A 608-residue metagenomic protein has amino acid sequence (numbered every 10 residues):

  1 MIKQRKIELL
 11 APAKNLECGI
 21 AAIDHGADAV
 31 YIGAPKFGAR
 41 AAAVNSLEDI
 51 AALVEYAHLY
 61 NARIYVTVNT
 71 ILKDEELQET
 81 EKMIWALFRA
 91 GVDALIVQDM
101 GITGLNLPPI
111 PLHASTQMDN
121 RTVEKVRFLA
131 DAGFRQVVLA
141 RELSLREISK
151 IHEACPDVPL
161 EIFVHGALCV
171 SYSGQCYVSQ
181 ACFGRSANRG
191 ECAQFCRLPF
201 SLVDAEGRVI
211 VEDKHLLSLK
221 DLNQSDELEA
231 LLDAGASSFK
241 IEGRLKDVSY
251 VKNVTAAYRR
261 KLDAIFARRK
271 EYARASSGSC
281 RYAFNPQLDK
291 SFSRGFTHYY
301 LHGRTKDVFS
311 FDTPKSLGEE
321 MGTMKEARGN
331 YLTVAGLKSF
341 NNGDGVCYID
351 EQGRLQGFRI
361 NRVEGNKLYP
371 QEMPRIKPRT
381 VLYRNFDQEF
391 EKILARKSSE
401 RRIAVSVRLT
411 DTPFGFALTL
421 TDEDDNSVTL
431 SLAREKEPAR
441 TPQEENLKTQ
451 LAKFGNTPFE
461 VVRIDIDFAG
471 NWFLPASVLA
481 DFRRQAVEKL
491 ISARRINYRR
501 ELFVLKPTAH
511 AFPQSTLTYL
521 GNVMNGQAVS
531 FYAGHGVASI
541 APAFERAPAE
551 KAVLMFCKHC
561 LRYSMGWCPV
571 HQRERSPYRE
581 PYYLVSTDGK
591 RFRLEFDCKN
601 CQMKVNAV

Functional and structural regions predicted by a protein language model:
M1-H25, A29-A39, L53-V54, Y60-F88 (+3 more regions): Surface-exposed amphipathic alpha-helical tracts and adjacent flexible/coil segments at the periphery of soluble enzymes
A42-S46: An active-site metal/cofactor-coordinating segment within enzyme catalytic domains
D93: Short, conserved active-site loop motifs that form the nucleotide-linked donor/cofactor pocket
T103-P108: Short active-site loop/helix that positions an aromatic residue
S115-T116, N120: Ser/Thr-centric signal marking residues that sit in or immediately flank functional binding/regulatory motifs
R121-K125: Short, glycine/polar-rich helix-capping loops at beta-to-alpha or helix-loop-helix junctions that flank or form
